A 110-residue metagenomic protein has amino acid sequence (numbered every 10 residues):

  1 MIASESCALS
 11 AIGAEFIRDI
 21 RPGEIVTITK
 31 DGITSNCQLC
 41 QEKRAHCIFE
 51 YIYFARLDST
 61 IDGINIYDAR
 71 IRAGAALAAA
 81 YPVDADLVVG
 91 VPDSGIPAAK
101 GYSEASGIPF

Functional and structural regions predicted by a protein language model:
M1-G95, S103-F110: N-terminal segments that mediate ammonia production and transfer in glutamine-dependent amidotransferase systems
